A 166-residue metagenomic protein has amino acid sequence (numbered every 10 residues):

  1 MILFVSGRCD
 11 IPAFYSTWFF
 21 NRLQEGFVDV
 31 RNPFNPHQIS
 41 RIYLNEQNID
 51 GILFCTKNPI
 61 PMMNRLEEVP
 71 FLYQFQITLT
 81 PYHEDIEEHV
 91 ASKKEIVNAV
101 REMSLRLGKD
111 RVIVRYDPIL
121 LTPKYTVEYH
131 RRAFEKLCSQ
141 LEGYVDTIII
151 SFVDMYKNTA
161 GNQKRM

Functional and structural regions predicted by a protein language model:
M1-I86, K93-K109: Conserved Radical SAM active-site core
E84-E88, T122-Y125: A generic structural signal for short coil/turn motifs at secondary-structure boundaries
V97-N162: Conserved C-terminal portion of the radical SAM core fold that forms the substrate/S-adenosylmethionine-binding
R165: Extended, alpha-helix-rich binding/interface surfaces that flank or overlap catalytic cores and mediate recognition
